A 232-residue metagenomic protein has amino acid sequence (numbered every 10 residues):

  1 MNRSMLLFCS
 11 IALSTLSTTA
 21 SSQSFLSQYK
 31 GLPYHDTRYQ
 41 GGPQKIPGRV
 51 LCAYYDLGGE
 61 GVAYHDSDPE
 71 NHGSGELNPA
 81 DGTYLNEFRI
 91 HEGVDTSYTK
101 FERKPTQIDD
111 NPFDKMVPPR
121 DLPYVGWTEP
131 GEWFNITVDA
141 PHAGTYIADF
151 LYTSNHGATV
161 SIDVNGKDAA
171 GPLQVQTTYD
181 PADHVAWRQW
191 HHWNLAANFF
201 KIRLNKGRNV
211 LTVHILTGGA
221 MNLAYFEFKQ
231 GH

Functional and structural regions predicted by a protein language model:
M1-F8: Bacterial N-terminal signal peptides that target proteins for export
T15-S17: N-terminal signal peptide c-region/cleavage motif recognized by signal peptidases
Q23-H232: Extracytoplasmic
